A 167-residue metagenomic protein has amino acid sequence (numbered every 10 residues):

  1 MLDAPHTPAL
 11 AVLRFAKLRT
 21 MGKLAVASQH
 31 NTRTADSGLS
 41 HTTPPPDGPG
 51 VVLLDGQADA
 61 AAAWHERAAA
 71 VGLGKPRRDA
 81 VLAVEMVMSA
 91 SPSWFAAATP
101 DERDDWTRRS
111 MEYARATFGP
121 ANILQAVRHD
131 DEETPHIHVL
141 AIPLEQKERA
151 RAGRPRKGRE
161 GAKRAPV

Functional and structural regions predicted by a protein language model:
M1-V167: N-terminal nicking endonuclease/strand-transfer module with a His-rich metal-binding environment and a catalytic Tyr
